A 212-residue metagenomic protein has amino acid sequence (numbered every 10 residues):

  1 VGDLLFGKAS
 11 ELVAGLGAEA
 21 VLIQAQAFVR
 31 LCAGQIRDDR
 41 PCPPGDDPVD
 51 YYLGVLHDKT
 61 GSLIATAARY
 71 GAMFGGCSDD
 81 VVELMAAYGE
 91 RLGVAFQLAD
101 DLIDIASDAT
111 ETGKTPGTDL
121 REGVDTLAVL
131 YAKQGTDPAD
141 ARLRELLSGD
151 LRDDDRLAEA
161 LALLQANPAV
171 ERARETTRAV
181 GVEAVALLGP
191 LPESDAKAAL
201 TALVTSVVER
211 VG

Functional and structural regions predicted by a protein language model:
V1-A141, A179, T205: Mg2+-dependent prenyl diphosphate-binding active-site environment of isoprenoid biosynthetic enzymes
G17-A20, V49, S78-V81, A139-D140 (+3 more regions): Residue-level recognition of alpha-helical structural elements
R30-L31, R91, G149-D153, A166-N167 (+1 more regions): A short structural micro-motif
A86, E175, A198-A202: Short, charged, amphipathic alpha-helical segments
A132, G189-P190: Short amphipathic alpha-helical boundary/capping segments
D140-L188: Mobile late-domain/C-terminal helix-loop "cap" segments that border catalytic sites or the cytosolic face
V180, V185-A186, E193-G212: Short, amphipathic C-terminal "tail helix"
